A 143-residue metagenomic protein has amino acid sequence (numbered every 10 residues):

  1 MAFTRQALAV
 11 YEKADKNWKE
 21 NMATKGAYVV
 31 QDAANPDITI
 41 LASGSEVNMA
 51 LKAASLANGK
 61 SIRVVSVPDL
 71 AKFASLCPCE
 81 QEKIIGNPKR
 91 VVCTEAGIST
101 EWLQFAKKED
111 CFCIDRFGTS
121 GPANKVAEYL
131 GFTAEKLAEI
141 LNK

Functional and structural regions predicted by a protein language model:
A2-K143: Thiamine diphosphate
